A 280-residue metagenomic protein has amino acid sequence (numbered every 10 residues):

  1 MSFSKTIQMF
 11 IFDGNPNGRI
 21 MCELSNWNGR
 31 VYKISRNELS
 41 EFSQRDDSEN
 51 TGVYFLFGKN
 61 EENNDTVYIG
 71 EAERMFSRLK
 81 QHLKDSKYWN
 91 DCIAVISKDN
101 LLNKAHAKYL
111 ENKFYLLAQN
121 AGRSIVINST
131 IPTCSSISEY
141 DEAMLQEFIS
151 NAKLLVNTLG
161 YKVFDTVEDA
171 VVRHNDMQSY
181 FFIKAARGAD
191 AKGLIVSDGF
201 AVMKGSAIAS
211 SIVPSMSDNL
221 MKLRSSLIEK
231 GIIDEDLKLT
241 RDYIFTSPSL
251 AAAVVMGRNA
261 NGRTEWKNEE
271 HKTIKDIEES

Functional and structural regions predicted by a protein language model:
M1-K84, L101, A105, Y109 (+6 more regions): GIY-YIG nuclease catalytic motif and its immediate N-terminal context
L56, A72, A94-I96, K204 (+1 more regions): Hydrophobic side chains in beta-strands
K84, Y115, Q119-R123, G160 (+1 more regions): Hydrophobic/aromatic-lined pockets within catalytic cores
N90-S150: Internal, well-ordered alpha/beta segment that forms a basic, Gly-enriched binding/recognition surface
N103-H106, P248, K275-D276: Short, solvent-exposed polar/charged micro-motifs at secondary-structure junctions
V172-E265: Polyanion-binding interface signature
W266-E279: Short acidic beta-strand-loop surface patches of small beta-rich interaction domains
